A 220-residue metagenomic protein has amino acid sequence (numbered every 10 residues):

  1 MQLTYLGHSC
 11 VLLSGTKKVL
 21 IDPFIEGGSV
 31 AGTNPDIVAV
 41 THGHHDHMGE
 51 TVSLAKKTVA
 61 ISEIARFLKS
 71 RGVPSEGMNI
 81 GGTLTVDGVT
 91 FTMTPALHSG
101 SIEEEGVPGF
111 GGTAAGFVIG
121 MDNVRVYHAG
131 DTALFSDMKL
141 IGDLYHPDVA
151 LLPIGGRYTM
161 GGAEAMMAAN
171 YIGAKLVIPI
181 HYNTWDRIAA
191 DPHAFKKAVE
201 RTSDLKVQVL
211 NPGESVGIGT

Functional and structural regions predicted by a protein language model:
M1-T33, M78-D143, N211-T220: Core dinuclear metal-dependent hydrolase active-site scaffold
T4, K69-T83, M166, N170-T220: Binuclear metal-ion centers of metallo-dependent hydrolases, dominated by the metallo-beta-lactamase
L13, D22, H42, E50 (+5 more regions): Divalent metal-coordination and catalytic microenvironments
K18-V19, I37, V149, L176: Short, Asp-centered acidic motifs that coordinate Mg2+ and/or phosphate in catalytic or ligand-binding sites
I25-E76, L144-L151: Active-site metal-binding motif and surrounding structural segment of the metallo-beta-lactamase
G27-S29, H44-G49, A65-L68, G82-T85 (+5 more regions): Active-site environment of divalent metal-dependent phosphoester hydrolases
A115-K175, I180-R187: Metallo-beta-lactamase
